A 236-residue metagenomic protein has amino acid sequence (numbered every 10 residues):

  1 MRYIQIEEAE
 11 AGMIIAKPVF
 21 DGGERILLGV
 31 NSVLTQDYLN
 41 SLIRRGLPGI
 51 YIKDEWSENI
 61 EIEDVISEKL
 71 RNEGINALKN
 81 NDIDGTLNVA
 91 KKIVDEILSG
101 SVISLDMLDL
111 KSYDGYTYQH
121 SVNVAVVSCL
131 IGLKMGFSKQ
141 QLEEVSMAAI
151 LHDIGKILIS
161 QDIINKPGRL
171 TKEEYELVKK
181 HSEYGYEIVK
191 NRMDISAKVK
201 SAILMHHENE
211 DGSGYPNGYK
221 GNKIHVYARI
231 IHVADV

Functional and structural regions predicted by a protein language model:
M1-L87: Membrane-cytosol interface segments
L27, E144-V145, Y227: Alpha-helical hydrophobic/aromatic positions enriched in membrane-embedded helices and signal peptides
R45, E96, H206-N209, V233: Conserved, well-folded catalytic cores of nucleic-acid-processing and energy-transducing macromolecular machines
K53-K179, E183-L204: Acidic/His-rich, divalent-metal-binding segments that scaffold phosphate/diphosphate chemistry
K166-Y184, D211-V236: Divalent-cation-assisted or electrostatically stabilized phosphate/pyrophosphate-binding catalytic cores
V199-N217: PP2C/PPM family metal-dependent serine/threonine protein phosphatase catalytic domain, recognizing the conserved
